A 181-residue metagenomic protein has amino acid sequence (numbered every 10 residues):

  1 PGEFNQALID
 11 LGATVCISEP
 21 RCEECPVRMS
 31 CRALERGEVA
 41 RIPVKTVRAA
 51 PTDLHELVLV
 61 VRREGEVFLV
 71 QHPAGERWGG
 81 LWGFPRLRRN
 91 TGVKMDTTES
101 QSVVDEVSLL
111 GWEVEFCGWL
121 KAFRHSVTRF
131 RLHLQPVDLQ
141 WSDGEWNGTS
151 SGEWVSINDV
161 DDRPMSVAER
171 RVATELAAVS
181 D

Functional and structural regions predicted by a protein language model:
P1-E3, V114: Short secondary-structure junction motifs
E3-L11: Active-site/ligand-binding loops adjacent to catalytic centers
D10-D181: Intrinsically disordered, low-complexity, charged terminal extensions of DNA damage-control enzymes
